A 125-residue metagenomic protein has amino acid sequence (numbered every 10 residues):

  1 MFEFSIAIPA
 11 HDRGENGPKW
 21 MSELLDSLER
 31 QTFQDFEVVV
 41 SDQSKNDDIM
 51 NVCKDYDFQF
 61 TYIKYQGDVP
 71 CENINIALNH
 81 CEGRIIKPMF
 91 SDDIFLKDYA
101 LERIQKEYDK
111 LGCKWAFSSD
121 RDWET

Functional and structural regions predicted by a protein language model:
F2-A7, E37: Cell-envelope/extracellular polymer assembly enzymes that use nucleotide-activated donors
R13-R30: Short, well-formed alpha-helical segments that are part of the catalytic scaffolds of diverse glycosyltransferases
M21, L25-D26, N75, G83 (+1 more regions): Short alpha-helix within the catalytic core of nucleotide-sugar-dependent glycosyltransferases
L25-K64: Acidic donor-binding segment of Leloir-type glycosyltransferases
D35, F58, C81-R84, L101: Active-site acidic short loop of glycosyltransferases
Y65-C81: Glycine-rich, basic loop-to-helix element that forms the pyrophosphate-binding segment of sugar-nucleotide handling
R84-I94: Short beta-strand-to-loop acidic/aromatic patch adjacent to the donor-nucleotide binding site
Y99-T125: Conserved donor NDP-sugar-binding/catalytic core segment of glycosyltransferases
